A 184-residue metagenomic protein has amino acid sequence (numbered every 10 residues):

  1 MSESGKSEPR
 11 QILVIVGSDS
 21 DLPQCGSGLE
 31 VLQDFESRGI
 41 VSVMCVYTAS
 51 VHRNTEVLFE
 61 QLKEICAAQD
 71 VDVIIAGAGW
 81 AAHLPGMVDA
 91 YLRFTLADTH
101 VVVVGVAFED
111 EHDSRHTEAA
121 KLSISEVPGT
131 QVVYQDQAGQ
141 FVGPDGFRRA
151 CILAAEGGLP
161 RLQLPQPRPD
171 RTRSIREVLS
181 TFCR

Functional and structural regions predicted by a protein language model:
E3-V51: Glycine-rich phosphate/diphosphate-binding loop of Rossmann-like nucleotide-binding domains
E8-Q11, R38-V41, A68-D72, A97-V104 (+1 more regions): Short coil/turn connectors at secondary-structure junctions
V16-L22, A78-H83, Q140-V142: Gly/Ser/Thr-rich loops at beta-strand to alpha-helix junctions that form or flank small-molecule/cofactor-binding
D21-G26, T55-L58, A81-M87, D113-T117: Short glycine/serine/threonine-rich phosphate/pyrophosphate-binding segments that cradle anionic phosphate groups
P23, L96, V103-R184: C-terminal binding/interaction regions
G28-D34, Q61-K63, A90-R93, K121-L122: Short, solvent-exposed amphipathic alpha-helical segments in soluble enzyme and RNA/protein-processing domains
V41-A67: N-terminal beta-loop-helix "entrance" segment that forms/cooperates in small-molecule cofactor or anionic ligand
E60-A107: Glycine-rich phosphate-binding loop
